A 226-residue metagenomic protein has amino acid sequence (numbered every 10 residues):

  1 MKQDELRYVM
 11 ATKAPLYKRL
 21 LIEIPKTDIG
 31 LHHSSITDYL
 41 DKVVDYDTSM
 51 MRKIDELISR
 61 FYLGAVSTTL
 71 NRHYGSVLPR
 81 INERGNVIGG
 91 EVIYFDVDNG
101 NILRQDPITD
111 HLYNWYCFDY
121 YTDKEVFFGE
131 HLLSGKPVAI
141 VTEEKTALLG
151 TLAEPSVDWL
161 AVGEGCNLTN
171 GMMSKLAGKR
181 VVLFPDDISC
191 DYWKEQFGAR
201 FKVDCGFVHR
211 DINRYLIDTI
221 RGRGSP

Functional and structural regions predicted by a protein language model:
M1-R84, L132, T219-P226: TOPRIM metal-binding catalytic domain and adjacent DNA-binding surface shared by DnaG-type primases
K2-D4, K13, H111, P155 (+1 more regions): Acidic, low-complexity intrinsically disordered regions
T12, L16-Y17, I108-H111, I212: Terminal low-complexity, poorly structured segments
Y17, G30, Y94, F128-G129 (+3 more regions): Short, solvent-exposed coil/turn linker segments
S34-T37, D41, D45-Y46, R52-R60 (+10 more regions): Generic hydrophobic/packing signal
T69-A177: Phosphate-handling DNA/RNA-contact segment within nucleic-acid enzymes
G135-V138, T146-P226: TOPRIM fold recognition
